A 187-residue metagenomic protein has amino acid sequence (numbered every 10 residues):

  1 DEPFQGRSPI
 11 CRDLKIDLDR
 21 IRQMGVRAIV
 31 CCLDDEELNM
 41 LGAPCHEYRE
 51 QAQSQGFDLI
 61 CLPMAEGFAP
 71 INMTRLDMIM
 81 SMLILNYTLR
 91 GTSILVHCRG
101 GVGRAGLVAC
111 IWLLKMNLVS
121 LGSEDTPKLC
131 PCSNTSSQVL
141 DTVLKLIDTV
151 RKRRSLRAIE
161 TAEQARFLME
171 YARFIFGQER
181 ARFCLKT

Functional and structural regions predicted by a protein language model:
D1-I94, L114-M169, I175-E179: Cysteine-based protein phosphatase catalytic domain of the PTP/DSP
G91-L114: A phosphate-binding catalytic loop at a beta-strand-loop-alpha-helix junction that coordinates phosphoryl groups
C98, F174, T187: Short, thiol/selenol-centered motifs that function as redox-active sites or metal-ligating centers
G100, C132-N134, K186: Residue-level detector of bioactive/disordered segments in secreted/extracellular proteins and virion assembly
V102, L107, R154-R157, L185: Sequence-pattern detector for short linear motifs and compositional/periodic biases rather than a specific fold
G177-T187: Eukaryotic N-terminal low-complexity, Ser/Thr- and Lys/Arg-rich leader segments that predominantly function as
